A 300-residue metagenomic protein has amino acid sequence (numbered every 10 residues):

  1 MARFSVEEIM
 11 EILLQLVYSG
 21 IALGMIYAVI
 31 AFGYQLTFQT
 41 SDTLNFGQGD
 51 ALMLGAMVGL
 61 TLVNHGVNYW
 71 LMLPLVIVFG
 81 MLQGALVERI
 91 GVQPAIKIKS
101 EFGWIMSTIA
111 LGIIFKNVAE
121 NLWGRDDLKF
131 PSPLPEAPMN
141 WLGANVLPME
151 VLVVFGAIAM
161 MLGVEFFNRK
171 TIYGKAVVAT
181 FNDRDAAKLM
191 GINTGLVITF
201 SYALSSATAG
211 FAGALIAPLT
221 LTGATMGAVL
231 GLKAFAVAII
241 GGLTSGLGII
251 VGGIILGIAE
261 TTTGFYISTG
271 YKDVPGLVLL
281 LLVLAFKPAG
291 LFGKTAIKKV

Functional and structural regions predicted by a protein language model:
M1-I30, V58, W70-M72, I98-F102 (+4 more regions): Membrane-interfacial amphipathic/re-entrant helices at transmembrane-helix boundaries
A2-I9, L122, N182-L189, N193-L196 (+1 more regions): Cytosolic-side transmembrane-helix boundaries in multi-pass membrane proteins
E11-I26, F167-I172, I198-G241, T261-Y271: Inter-helical junctions in multi-pass inner-membrane proteins, predominant in energy-converting antiporter-like
L23-G24, N145-G223, G246-G252: Helix-loop-helix "hairpin" substructures at the membrane interface of multi-pass membrane proteins
Y34-G55, I98-G103, Y173, T194 (+5 more regions): Short, non-helical or kinked segments that cap or interrupt transmembrane helices
T40-L86: Membrane-embedded helix boundary and interhelical linker motif in transport proteins
V67-L111, V118, V251-L256, K287-P288: Alpha-helical transmembrane segments within multi-pass membrane transporters and channels
P94-A95, K99-K170, V197, T262 (+4 more regions): Transmembrane helix-bundle core of multi-pass membrane transporters and related energy-transducing complexes
